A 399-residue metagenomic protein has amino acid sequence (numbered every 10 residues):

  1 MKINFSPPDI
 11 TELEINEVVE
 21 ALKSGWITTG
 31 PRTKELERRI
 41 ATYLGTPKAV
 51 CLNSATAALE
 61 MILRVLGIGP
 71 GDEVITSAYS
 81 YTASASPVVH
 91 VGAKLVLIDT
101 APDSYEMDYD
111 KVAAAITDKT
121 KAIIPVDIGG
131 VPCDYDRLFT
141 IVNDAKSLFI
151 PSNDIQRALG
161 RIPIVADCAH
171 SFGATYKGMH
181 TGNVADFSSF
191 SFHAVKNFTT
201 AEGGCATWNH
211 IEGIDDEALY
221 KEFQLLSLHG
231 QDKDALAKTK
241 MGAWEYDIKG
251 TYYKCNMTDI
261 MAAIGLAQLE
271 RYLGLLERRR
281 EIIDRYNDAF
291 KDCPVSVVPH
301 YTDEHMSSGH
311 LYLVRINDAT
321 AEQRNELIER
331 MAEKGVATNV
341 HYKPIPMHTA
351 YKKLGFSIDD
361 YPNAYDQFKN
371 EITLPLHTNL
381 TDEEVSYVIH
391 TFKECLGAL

Functional and structural regions predicted by a protein language model:
M1-W26, P31, D247-K249, P375: N-terminal "arm"/small-domain region of PLP-dependent enzymes with the aminotransferase-like
N16, E60, Y109-T117, D136 (+2 more regions): Amphipathic, non-transmembrane alpha-helical secondary structure
W26-E73, P87-V89, L97, K146-I150: Phosphate-binding glycine-rich loop
K34-R38, T46-P47, A122-V126, V131 (+3 more regions): PLP-dependent aminotransferase class I/II
R64-C168, T175: PLP-dependent aminotransferase-like
S86-V88, H180, I260: Hydrophobic/aromatic ligand-binding patch that stacks against planar heteroaromatic rings of cofactors or nucleotides
S152-T199, W244-I248, V297: Conserved active-site segment immediately N-terminal to the catalytic lysine that forms the internal aldimine
H170, N183-K233, D259: Active-site PLP attachment segment
